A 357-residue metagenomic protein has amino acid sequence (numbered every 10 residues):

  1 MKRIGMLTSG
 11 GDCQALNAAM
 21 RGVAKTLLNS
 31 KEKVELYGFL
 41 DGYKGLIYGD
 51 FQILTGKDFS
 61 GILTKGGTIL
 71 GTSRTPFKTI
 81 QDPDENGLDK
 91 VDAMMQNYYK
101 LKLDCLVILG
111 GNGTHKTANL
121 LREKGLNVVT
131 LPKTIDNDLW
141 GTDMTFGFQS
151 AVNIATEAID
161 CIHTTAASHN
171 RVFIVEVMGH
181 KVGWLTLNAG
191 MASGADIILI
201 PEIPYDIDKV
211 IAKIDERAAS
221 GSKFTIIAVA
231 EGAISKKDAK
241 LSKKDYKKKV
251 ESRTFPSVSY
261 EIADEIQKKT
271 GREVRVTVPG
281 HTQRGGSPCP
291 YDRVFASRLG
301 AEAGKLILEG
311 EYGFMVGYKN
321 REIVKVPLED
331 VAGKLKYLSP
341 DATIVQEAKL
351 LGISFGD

Functional and structural regions predicted by a protein language model:
M1-D50: N-terminal phosphate-binding or glycine-rich loops at protein starts, especially the Walker A/P-loop of NTPases
R3-G11, I69-G71, D104-I108, F173-E176: Short glycine-rich or small-residue beta-strand-to-loop segments that form or flank ligand, phosphate, metal/Fe-S
D12-V23, L46-I47, V91-D92, L103-N119 (+6 more regions): Short glycine/serine/threonine-rich phosphate/pyrophosphate-binding segments that cradle anionic phosphate groups
K31, L121-T145, I200-D206: Short, acidic/small-residue loops that bind anionic groups at enzyme active sites
Y48-L106, G113, F146-N153, E157 (+1 more regions): Glycine-rich oxoanion-binding loops at beta->alpha junctions
N97, I108-G110, K116-L120, F148-A167 (+1 more regions): Accessory alpha-helical/coil subdomains and C-terminal extensions that flank or cap enzyme catalytic cores
E261, V316-D357: Phosphate-binding loop/pocket of nucleotide- and phosphate-handling active sites
